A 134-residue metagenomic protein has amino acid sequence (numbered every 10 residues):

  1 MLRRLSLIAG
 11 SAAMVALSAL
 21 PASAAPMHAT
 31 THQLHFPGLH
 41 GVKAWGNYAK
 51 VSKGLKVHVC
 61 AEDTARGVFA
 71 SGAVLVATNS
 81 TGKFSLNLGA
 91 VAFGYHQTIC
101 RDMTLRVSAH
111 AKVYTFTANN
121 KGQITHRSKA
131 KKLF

Functional and structural regions predicted by a protein language model:
M1-K43: N-terminal prepro-regions of secreted/extracellular proteins
A25-F134: Post-signal peptide N-terminal regions of Sec-secreted extracellular proteins
